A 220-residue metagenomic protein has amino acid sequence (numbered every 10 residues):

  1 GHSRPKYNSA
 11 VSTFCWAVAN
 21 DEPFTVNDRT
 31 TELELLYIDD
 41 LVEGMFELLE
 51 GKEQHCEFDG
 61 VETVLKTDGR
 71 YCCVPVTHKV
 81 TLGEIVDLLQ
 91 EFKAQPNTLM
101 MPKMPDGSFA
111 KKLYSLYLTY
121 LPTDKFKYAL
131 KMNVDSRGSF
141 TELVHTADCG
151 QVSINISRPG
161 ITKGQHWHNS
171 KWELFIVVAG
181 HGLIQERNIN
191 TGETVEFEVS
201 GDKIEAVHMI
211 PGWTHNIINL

Functional and structural regions predicted by a protein language model:
G1-E34, I38-G51: NAD(P)-dependent short-chain dehydrogenase/reductase
L35, K79, H208: Short aromatic/basic micro-patch
D40, E47-K131: Mid/C-terminal beta-alpha module of Rossmann-like enzyme folds, strongest in SDR-family dehydrogenases/epimerases
C72, S170-I189: Glycine- and acidic-residue-biased ligand/ion/polar-headgroup-sensing regions
F126-Q165: A short glycine-rich, His/Asp/Glu-containing loop-to-beta-strand
C149, I161-L174, G201-K203: A short beta-loop-beta micro-motif enriched in histidine and acidic residues
N188-I218: Short acidic-glycine-tyrosine-enriched beta hairpin
